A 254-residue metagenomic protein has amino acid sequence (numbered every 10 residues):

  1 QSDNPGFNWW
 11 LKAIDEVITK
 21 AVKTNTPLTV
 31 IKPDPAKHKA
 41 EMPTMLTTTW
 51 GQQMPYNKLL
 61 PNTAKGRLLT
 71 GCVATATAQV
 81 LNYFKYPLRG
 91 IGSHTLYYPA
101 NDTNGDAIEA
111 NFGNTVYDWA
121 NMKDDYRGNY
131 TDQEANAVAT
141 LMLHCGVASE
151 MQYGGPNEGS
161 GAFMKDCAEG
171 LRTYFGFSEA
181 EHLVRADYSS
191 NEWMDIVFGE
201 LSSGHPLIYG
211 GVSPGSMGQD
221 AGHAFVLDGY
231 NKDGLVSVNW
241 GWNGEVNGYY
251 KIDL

Functional and structural regions predicted by a protein language model:
Q1, D233-D253: Catalytic Cys-His active-site segments of thiol-dependent hydrolases/isopeptidases
S2-S160, N231: Active-site-adjacent structural segments surrounding the nucleophilic cysteine of cysteine proteases and isopeptidases
K65, T70-A74, F163-M164, S190 (+2 more regions): Active-site-proximal structural scaffolding
A78-L81, A168, R172: Predominant activation on well-ordered alpha-helical scaffold segments within soluble catalytic domains
P87, V226-L227, E245, I252-L254: Short secondary-structure boundary/capping segments
L88, G161-G170, G176: Subunit-assembly interface segments of extracellular/virion macromolecular structures
D118, F163, V184, E245-D253: Short, solvent-exposed coil/turn linker segments
E169, T173-N239: Active-site-adjacent substructure of cysteine-protease-like catalytic cores
